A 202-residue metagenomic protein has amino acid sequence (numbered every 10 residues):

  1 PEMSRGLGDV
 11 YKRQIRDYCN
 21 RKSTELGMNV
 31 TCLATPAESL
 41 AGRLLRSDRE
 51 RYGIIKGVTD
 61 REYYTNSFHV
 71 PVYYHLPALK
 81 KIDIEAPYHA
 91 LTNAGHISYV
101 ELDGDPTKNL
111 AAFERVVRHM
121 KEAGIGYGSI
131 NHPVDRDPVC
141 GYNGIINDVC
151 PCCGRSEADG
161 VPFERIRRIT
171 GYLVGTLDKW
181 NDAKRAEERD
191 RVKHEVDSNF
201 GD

Functional and structural regions predicted by a protein language model:
P1-L7, Y11: Single conserved hydrophobic/aromatic residue that forms the stacking wall/gate of nucleotide- or nucleobase-binding
R5, E38-I54, Y142-I145: Short glycine/threonine-rich loop-to-helix capping motif typified by GTGT followed within a few residues by an Asp-Pro
D17-N29, A123: Secondary-structure transition/capping motifs at alpha-helix termini and the adjoining loop/turn into the next element
E25-L44, P133-Y142, R185-R189: A glycine-rich phosphate-binding loop feature that marks nucleotide/adenosyl-phosphate handling sites
E38-R43, P106-N109, G144, D159 (+1 more regions): Flexible loop/turn segments at secondary-structure boundaries
D48-Y142: Catalytic alpha/beta core of large soluble enzyme barrels
I146-S156: Cysteine-rich micro-motifs
G154-D202: Long insertion/accessory domains within large nucleic-acid-processing enzymes
